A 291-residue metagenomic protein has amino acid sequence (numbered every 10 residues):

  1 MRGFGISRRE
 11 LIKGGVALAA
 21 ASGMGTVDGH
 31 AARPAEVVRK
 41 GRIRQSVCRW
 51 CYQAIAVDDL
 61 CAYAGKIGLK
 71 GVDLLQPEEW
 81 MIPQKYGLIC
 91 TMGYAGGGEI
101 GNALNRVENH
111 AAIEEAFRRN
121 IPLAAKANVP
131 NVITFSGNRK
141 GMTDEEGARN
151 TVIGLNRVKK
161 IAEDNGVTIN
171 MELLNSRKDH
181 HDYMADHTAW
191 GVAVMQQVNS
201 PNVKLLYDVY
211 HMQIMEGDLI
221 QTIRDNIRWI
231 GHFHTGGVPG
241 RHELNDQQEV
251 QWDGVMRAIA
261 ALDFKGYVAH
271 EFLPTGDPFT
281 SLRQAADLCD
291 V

Functional and structural regions predicted by a protein language model:
R2-G65, N128-P130, A185-Y207, H211-V291: Histidine-acidic metal/acid-base catalytic patches
E10, G14-A21, V37-R39, G65 (+2 more regions): Active-site acidic/histidine proton-transfer and metal-coordination neighborhood in alpha/beta enzyme cores
C51-Q53, Q76-E78, G96-G98, N138-K140 (+4 more regions): Active-site-proximal loop/turn and secondary-structure-junction residues that shape catalytic pockets, frequently
L60-E79: Catalytic domains of carbohydrate-active enzymes, especially glycoside hydrolases
Q76-Y86, I100-G101: Glycine-rich, proline-tolerant flexible connector loops at the mouths of alpha/beta enzymes
L88-A112: Mid-chain, structured segments of secreted extracytoplasmic proteins
